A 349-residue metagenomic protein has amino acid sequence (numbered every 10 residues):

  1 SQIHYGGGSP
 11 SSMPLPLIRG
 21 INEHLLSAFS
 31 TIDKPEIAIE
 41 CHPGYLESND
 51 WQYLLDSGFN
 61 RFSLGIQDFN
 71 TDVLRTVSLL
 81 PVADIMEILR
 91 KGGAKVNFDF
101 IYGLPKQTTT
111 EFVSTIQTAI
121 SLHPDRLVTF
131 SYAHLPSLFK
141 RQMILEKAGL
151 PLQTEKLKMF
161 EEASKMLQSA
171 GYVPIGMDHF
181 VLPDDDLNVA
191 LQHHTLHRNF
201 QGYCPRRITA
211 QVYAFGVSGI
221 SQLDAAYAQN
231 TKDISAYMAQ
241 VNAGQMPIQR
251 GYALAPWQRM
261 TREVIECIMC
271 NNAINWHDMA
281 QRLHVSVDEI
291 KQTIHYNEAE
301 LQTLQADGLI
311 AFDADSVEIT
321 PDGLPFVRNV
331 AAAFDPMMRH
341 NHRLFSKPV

Functional and structural regions predicted by a protein language model:
S1-Q168: Conserved non-cysteine loop/helix-boundary elements of the Radical SAM core domain that shape
D72, P105-T109, D125-P151, V173-H197 (+2 more regions): Flexible glycine/acidic-rich beta-alpha junction loops that bind and position SAM and/or redox cofactors in anaerobic
P124-D125, L196-A210: Acidic, His- and aromatic-enriched active-site or binding-groove loops in soluble protein domains that engage sugars
P205-Q302: Hydrophobic, secondary-structure "cap" segments at the distal end of domains
T303-D315: A short, conserved structural fragment
S316-T320: Minor-groove-contacting beta-hairpin "wing" of winged helix-turn-helix DNA-binding domains
D322-V349: Short, amphipathic alpha-helical interaction segments positioned at domain boundaries
